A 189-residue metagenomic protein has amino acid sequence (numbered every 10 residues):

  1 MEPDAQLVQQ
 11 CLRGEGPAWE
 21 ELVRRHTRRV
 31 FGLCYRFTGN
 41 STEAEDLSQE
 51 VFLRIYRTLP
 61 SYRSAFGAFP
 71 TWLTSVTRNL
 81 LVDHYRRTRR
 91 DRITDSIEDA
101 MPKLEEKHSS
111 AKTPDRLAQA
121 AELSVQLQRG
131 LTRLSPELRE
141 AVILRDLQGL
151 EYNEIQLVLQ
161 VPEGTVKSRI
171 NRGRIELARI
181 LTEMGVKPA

Functional and structural regions predicted by a protein language model:
M1, D91-L117, E151: Internal acidic/polar
M1-R29, D115-R116, T132, R179 (+1 more regions): N-terminal module of bacterial RNA polymerase sigma factors
L12-E21, F31-E50, S61, K187-A189: Short, charged helix-capping/linker segments at alpha-helix termini
L12-R13, T38-G39, F52-F69, R87-R89: Sigma70-family region 2
D46-L53, G67-N79: Structural recognition of an alpha-helix C-terminal capping motif at a helix-to-coil junction
R57-S61, S75-S96, A120, E183: Arg/Lys-rich amphipathic alpha helix in sigma70-family domain 2
R89, L134, R139, R174-A189: Short, Lys/Arg-enriched C-terminal cap helix and immediately downstream tail that follows
Q128-E140, L144-T165: Helix-turn-helix DNA-binding module
